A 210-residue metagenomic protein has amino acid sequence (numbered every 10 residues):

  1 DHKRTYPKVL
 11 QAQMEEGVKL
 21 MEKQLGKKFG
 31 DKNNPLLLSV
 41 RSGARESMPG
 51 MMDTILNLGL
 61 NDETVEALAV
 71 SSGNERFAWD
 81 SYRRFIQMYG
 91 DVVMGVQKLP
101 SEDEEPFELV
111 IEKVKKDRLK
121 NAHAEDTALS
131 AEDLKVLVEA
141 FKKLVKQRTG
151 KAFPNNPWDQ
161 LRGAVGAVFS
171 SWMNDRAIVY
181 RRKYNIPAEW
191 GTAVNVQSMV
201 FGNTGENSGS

Functional and structural regions predicted by a protein language model:
D1-S210: Nucleotide/phosphate-binding sheet-loop regions of phosphoryl- and nucleotidyl-transfer enzymes
